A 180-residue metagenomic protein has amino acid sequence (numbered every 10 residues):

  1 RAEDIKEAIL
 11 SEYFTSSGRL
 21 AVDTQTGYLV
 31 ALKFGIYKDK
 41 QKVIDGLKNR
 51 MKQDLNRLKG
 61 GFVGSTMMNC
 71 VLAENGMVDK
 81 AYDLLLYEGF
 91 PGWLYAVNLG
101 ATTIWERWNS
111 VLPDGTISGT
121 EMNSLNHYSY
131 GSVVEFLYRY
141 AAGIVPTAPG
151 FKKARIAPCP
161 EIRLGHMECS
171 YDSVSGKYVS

Functional and structural regions predicted by a protein language model:
R1-I117: Catalytic cores of carbohydrate-active enzymes
D4, D79-S180: Non-catalytic C-terminal accessory modules of carbohydrate-active enzymes
